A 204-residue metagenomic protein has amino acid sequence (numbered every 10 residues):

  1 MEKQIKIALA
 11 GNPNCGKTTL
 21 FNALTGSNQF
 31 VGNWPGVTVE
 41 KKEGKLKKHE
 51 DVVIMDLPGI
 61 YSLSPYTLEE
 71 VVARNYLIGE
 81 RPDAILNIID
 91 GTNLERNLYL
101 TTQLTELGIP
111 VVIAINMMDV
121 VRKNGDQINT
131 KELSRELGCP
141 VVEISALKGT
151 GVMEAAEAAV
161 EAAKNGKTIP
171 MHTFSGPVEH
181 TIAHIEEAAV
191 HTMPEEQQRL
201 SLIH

Functional and structural regions predicted by a protein language model:
M1-G59: Conserved G1/Walker A P-loop phosphate-binding module
P35-V39, V53, E69-V72, R81 (+6 more regions): Helical mechanochemical/support elements of P-loop NTPase systems and associated helical scaffolds
G36, G59-I60, G91-E95, M117-R122 (+1 more regions): Conserved nucleotide-binding/hydrolysis micro-motifs of P-loop NTPases
L63-L68: Short glycine-rich substrate-engagement loop in P-loop NTPases that contacts/grips substrate
R74-P140: Conserved C-terminal guanine-recognition region of P-loop GTPase G domains, centered on the G4
V121-P170: Canonical P-loop GTPase G-domain recognition
K164-S201: Cytosolic regulatory modules rich in charged/polar residues
H204: Conserved small/polar residues in nucleotide/adenosyl-binding loops
